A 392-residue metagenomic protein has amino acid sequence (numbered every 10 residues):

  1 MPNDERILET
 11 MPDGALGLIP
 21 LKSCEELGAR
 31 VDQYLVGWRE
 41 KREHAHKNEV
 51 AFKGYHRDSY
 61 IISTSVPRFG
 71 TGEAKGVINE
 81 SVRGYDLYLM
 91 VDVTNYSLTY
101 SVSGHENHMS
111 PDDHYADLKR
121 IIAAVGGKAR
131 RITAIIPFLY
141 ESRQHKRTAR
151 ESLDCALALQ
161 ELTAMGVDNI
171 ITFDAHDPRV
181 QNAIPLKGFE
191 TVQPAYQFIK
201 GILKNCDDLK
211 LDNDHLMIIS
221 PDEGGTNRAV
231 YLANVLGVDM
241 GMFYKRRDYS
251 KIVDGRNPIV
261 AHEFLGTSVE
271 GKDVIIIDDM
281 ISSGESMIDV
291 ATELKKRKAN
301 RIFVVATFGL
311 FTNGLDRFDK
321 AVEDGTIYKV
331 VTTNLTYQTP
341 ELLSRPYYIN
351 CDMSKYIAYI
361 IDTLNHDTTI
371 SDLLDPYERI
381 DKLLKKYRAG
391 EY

Functional and structural regions predicted by a protein language model:
M1-Y392: PRPP-associated nucleotide enzymes
